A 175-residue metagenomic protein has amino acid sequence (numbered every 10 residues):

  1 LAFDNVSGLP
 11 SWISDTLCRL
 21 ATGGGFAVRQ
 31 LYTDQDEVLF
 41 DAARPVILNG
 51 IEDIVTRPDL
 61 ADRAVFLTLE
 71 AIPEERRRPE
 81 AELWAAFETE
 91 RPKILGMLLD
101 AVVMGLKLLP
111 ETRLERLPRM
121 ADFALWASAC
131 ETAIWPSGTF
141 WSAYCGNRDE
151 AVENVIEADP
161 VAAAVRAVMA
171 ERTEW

Functional and structural regions predicted by a protein language model:
L1-L106: Conserved NTP-binding/hydrolysis core of motor NTPases
F3, G105-W175: DNA transaction DNA-binding modules
